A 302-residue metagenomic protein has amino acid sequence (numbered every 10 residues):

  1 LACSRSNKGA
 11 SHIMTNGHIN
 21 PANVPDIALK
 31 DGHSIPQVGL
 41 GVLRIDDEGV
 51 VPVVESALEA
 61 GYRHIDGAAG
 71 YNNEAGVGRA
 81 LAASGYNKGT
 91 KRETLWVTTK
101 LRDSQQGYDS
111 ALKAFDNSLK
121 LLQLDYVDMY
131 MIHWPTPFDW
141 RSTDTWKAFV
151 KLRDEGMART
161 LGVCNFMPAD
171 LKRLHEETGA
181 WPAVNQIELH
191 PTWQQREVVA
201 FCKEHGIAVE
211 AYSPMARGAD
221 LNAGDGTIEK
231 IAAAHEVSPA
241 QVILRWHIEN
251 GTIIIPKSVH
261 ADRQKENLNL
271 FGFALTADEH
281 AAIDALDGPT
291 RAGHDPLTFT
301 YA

Functional and structural regions predicted by a protein language model:
C3-L95, M215-A216, A282, F299-A302: N-terminal binding-site loop/beta-alpha segment at the start of enzyme catalytic domains that lines or forms
I45-E48, A68-G76, S104-D109, P137-W140 (+2 more regions): Acidic-and-aromatic substrate-binding clefts and catalytic sites of carbohydrate-active enzymes
D46-L58, G107-L122, A169-L171, W193-Q194: Short, acidic/polar
A75-G85, F115-L119, F149, L171: Short, well-ordered amphipathic alpha-helices
K88-L95, D125-M129, R159-T160, W181-V184 (+1 more regions): Short acidic capping loops at alpha-helix termini that bridge into adjacent secondary structure
K91-Q105, M129-P135, L189: A short, structured active-site edge motif that brings together acidic residues
A111-I132, K151-E155, E177: CE4/NodB-like, metal-dependent polysaccharide N-deacetylase domain that modifies extracellular/periplasmic N-acetylated
W134-A302: Beta/alpha (TIM)-barrel catalytic core signal, keyed to glycine-rich beta->alpha loops juxtaposed to Asp/Glu that bind
